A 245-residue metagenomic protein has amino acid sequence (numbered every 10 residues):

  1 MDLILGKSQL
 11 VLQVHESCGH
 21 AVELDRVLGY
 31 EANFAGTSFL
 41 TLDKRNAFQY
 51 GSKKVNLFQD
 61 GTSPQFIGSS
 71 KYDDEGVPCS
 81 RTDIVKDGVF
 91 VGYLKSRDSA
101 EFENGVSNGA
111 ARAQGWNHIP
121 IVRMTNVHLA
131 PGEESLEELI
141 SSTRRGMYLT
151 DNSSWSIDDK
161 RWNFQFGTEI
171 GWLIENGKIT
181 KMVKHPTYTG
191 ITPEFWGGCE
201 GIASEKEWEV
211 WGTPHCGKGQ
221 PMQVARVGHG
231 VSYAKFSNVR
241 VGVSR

Functional and structural regions predicted by a protein language model:
M1-R245: N-terminal small-residue-enriched
